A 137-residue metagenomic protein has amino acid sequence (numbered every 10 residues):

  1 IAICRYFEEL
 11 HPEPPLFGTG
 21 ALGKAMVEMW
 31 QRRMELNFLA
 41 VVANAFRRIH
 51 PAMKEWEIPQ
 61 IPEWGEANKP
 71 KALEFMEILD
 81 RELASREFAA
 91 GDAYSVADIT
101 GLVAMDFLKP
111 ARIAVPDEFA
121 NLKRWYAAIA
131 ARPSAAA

Functional and structural regions predicted by a protein language model:
I1-E66, P70, D80, E87: GST-like domain detector, emphasizing the conserved glutathione-binding G-site in the N-terminal thioredoxin-like
A2, M29, D98-I99, V103 (+1 more regions): Amphipathic alpha-helical interaction segments
E8, A104-M105, A137: Active-site-flanking alpha-helical
E13, R81-D92, P133-A137: Surface-exposed helix-capping loop/turn segments at secondary-structure junctions
V27, L79, D98, I129-A135: Residue-level signal for nonpolar/aromatic packing positions in well-ordered secondary structure
N68-F75, W125: Alpha-helical packing segments of well-folded alpha/beta enzyme cores
A89-I113, A128-I129: GST superfamily/GST-like fold recognition
I113-F119: Structural helix-adjacent loops and short alpha-helical linkers that scaffold large soluble proteins
